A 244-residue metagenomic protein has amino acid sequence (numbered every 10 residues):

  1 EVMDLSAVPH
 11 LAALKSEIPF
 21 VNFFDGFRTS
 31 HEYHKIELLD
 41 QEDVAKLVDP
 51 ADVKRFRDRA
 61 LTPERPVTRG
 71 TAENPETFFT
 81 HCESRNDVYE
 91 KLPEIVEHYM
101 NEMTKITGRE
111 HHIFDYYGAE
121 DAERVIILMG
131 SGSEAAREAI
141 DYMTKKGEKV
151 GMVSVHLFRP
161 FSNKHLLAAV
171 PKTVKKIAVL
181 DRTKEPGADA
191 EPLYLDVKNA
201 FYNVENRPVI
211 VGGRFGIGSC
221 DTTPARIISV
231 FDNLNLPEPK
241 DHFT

Functional and structural regions predicted by a protein language model:
E1-R55, V209, G218-T244: Structural signature of the thiamine diphosphate
A7-A12, E37-D40, E138-G147, L167-P171 (+1 more regions): Short, solvent-exposed amphipathic alpha-helical segments in soluble enzyme and RNA/protein-processing domains
K15-P19, E120-R124, K146-K149, K172-K176 (+1 more regions): Short coil/turn connectors at secondary-structure junctions
F20-D115: Conformationally flexible catalytic loops at phosphate/diphosphate-handling active centers
I95-H111, L128-A136, H156-N163: A general structural motif
E120-E148, F161-A168: Redox- and metal-dependent alpha/beta enzyme cores, enriched for Fe-S-associated oxidoreductases and cofactor-handling
K176-T244: Peripheral docking tails and interdomain loops at the edges of cofactor- or intermediate-handling domains
